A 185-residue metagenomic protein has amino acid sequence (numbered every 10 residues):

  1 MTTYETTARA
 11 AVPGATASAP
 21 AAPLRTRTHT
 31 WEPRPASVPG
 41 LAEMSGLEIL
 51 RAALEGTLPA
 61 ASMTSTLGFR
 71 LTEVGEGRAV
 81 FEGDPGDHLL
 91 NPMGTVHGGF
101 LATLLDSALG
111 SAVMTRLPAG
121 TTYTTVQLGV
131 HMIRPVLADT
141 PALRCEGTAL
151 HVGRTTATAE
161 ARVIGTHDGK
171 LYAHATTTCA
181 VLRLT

Functional and structural regions predicted by a protein language model:
M1-T185: Terminal targeting signals and extreme-terminal segments of soluble enzymes
